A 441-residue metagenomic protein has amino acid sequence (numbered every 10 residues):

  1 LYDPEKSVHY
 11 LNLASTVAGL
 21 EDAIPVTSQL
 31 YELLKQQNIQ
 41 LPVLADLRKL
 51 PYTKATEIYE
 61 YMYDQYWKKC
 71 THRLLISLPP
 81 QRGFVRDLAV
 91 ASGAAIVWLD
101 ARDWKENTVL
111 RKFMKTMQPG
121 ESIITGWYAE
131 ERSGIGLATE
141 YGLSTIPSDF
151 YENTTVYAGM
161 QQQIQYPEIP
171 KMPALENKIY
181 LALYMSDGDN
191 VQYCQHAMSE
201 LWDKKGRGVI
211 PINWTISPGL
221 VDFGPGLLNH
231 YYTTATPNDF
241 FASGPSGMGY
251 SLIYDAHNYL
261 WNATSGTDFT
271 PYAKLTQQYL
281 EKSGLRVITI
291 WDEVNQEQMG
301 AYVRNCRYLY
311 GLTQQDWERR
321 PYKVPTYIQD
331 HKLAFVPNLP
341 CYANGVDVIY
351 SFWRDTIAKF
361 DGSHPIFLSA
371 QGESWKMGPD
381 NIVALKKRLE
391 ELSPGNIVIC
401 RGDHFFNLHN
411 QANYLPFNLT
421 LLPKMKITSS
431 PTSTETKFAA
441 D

Functional and structural regions predicted by a protein language model:
L1-A158: Preference for solvent-exposed, low-hydrophobicity sequence contexts
M117, S186-V209, G219, S283-L422: Catalytic grooves of carbohydrate-active enzymes
S122-W127, T215, A242-G244, T289-W291 (+1 more regions): A structural signal for short, well-ordered beta-strand segments and their strand-loop junctions that often border
T145-P167, G402-K426: A recurrent domain-boundary module in secreted/ectodomain proteins
E152-Y232: Active-site beta->alpha N-cap acidic-glycine motif
P173-L175, E200-R207, F223-S246, L280 (+2 more regions): Acidic (Asp/Glu)-rich catalytic clusters
S217-Q278, K282-L285: Substrate-binding cleft of extracellular glycoside hydrolase catalytic domains
S429-A440: Short, solvent-exposed loop/linker segments at the N-terminal edge of repeated beta-sheet extracellular domains
